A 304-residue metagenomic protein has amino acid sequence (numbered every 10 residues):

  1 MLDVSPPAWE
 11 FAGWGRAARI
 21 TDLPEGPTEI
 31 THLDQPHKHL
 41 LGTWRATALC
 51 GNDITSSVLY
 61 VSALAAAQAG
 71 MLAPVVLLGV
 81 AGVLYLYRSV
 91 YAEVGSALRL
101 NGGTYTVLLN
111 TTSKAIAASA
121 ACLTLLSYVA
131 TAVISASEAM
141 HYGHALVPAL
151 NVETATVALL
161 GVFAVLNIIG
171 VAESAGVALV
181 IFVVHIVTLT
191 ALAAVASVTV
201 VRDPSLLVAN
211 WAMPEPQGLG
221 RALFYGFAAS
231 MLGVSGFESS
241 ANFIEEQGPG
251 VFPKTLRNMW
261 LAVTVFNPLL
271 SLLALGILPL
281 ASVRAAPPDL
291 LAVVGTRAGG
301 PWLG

Functional and structural regions predicted by a protein language model:
M1-V61, Y85, S89, L100 (+3 more regions): Membrane-interface "cap" regions at the ends of multi-pass membrane proteins
T28, H32, L179-N242, L261 (+2 more regions): Helix-loop-helix junctions that connect adjacent transmembrane segments in multi-pass membrane transporters
K38-C50, S113-L126, T156-A158, E215-A228 (+2 more regions): Select transmembrane alpha-helical segments in multipass membrane proteins
T47-G51, A63-A66, A92-G95, V107-N110 (+2 more regions): Helix-loop junctions at the membrane interface of multi-pass solute transporters
S62-L123, A130-L159, M259-L269: Extracellular loop-to-transmembrane helix junctions
A67, A92-A97, H141, A145 (+2 more regions): Membrane-water interface regions at transmembrane-helix termini and the short interhelical loops of multi-pass membrane
G79-Y87, L159-N167, H185-S197, N267-L273: Hydrophobic core segments of alpha-helical transmembrane domains in multi-pass membrane transport and ion-translocation
T111, L150, I169-V183, Q247-A262: Membrane-interfacial loop-to-helix junctions in multi-pass inner-membrane proteins
